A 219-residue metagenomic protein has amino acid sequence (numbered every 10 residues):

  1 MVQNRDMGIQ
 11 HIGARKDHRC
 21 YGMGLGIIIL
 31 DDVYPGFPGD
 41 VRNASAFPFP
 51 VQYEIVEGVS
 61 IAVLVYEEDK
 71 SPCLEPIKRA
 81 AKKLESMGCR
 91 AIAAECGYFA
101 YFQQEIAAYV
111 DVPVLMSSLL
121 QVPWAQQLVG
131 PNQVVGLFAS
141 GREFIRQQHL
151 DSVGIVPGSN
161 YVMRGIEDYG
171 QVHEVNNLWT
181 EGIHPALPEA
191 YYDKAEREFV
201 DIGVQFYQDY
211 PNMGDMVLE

Functional and structural regions predicted by a protein language model:
V2-L74, A139-F144, Q148-Y191: N-terminal glycine-rich anion-binding loop in soluble enzyme alpha/beta folds
V33, A91-Q103, L115-Q121, S140-I145 (+1 more regions): Gly/Ser/Thr-rich loops at beta-strand to alpha-helix junctions that form or flank small-molecule/cofactor-binding
S71, E75-Y101: Long, hydrophobic/aromatic-enriched structural stretches that serve as scaffold segments
K83-L84, I106, F206-D209: Generic structural signal for hydrophobic
E105-V129: Short, acidic/small-residue loops that bind anionic groups at enzyme active sites
Q127-Q133, Q148-V153: Active-site-proximal loop->helix
K194-G214: A short, acidic, amphipathic alpha-helical segment used as a generic capping/interface helix at domain edges
